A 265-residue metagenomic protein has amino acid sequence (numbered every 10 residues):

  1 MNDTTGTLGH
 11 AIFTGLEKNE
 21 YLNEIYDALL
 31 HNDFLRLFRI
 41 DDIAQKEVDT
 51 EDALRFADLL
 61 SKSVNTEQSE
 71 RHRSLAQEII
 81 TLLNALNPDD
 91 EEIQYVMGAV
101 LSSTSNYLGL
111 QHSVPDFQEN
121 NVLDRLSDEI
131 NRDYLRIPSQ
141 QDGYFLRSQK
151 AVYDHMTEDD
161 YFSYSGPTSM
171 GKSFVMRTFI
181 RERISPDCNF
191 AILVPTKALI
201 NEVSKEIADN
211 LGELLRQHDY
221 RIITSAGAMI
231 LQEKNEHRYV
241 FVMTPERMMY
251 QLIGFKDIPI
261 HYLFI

Functional and structural regions predicted by a protein language model:
M1-I265: N-terminal helicase ATP-binding lobe
